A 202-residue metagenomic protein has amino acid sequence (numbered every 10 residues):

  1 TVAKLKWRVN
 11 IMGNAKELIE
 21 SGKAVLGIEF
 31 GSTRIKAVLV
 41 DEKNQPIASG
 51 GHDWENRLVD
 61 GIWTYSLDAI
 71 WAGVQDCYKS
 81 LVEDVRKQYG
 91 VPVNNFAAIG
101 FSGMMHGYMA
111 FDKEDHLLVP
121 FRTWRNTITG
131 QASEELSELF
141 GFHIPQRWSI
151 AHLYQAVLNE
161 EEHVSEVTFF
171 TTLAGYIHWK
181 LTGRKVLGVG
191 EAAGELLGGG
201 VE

Functional and structural regions predicted by a protein language model:
K6-V119, E134, E166: N-terminal glycine/serine-rich phosphate-binding loop of ATP-dependent small-molecule kinases, especially carbohydrate
F30-S32, F101, F111, F140-E202: Gly/Ser/Thr-rich active-site cleft segment
P120, A132, K180: Residues that scaffold the ATP/ADP-binding catalytic core of kinase and kinase-like folds
N126: Carbohydrate-associated surface elements
T129: Gly/Ser-rich phosphate-binding catalytic loop and adjacent alpha/beta segment that cradle a phosphoryl group at enzyme
S133-L136, A156: A generic structural signal for nonpolar/aromatic side chains embedded in well-ordered alpha-helices
